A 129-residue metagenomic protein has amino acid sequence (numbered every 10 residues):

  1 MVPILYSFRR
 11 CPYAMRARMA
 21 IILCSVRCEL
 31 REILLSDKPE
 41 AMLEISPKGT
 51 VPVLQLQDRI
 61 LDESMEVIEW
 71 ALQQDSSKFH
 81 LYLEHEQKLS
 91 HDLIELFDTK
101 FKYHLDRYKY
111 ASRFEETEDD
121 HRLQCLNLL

Functional and structural regions predicted by a protein language model:
M1-L128: GST-like domain detector, emphasizing the conserved glutathione-binding G-site in the N-terminal thioredoxin-like
